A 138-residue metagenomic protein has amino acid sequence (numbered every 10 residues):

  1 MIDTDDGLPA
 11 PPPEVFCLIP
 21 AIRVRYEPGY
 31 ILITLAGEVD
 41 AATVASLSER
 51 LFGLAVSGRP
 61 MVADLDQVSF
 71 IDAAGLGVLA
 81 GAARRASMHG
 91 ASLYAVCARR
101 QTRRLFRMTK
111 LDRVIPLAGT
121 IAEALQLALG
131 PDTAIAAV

Functional and structural regions predicted by a protein language model:
M1-Q67, G81-V138: STAS-like cytosolic regulatory interaction modules
I71: Conserved TIR/SEFIR loop-to-helix hotspot centered on a Trp-containing motif with a nearby acidic residue
